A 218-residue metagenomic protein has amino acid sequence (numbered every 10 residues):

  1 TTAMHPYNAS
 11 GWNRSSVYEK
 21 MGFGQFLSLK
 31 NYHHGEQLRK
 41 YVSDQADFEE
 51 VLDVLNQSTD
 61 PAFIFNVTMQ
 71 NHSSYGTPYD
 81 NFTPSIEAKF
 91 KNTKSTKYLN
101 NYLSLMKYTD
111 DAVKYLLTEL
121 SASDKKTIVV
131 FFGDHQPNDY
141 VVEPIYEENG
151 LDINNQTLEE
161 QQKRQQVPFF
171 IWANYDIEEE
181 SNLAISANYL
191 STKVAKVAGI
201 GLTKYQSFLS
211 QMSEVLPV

Functional and structural regions predicted by a protein language model:
T1-V218: Solvent-exposed soluble domains appended to multi-pass membrane proteins
